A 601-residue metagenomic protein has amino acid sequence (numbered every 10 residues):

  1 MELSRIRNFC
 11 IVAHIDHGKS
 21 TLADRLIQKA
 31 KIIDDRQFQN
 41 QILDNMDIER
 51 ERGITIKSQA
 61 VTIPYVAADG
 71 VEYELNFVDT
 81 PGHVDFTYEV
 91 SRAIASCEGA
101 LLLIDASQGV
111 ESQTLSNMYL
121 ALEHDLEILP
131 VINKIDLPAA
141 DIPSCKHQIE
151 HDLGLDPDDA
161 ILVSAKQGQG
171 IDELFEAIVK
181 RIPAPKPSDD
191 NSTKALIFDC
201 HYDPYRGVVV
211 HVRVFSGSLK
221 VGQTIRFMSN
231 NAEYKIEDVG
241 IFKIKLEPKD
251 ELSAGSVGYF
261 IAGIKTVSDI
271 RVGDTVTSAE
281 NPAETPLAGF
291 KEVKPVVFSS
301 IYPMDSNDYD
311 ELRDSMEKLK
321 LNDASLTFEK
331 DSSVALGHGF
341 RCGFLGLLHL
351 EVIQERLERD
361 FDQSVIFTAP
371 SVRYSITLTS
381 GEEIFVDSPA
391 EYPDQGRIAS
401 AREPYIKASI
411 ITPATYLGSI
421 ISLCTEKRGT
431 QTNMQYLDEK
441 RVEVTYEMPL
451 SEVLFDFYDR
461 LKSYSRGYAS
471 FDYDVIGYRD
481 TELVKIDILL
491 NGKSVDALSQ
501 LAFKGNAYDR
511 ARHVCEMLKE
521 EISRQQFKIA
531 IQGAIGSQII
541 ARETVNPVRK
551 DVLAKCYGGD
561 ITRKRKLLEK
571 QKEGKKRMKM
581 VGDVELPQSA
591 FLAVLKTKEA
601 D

Functional and structural regions predicted by a protein language model:
M1-D601: Structural and coupling elements of P-loop NTPases
